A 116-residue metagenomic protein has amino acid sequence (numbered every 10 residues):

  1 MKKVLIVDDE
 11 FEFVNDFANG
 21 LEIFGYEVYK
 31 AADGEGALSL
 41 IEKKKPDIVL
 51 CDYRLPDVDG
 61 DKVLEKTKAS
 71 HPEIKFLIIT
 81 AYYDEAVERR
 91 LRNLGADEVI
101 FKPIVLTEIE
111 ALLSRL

Functional and structural regions predicted by a protein language model:
F11-Y29, L94: Two-component/phosphorelay signaling modules centered on CheY-like receiver
V14, P56, D84: The feature encodes the CheY-like receiver
D33, D59-K62: Acidic catalytic/metal-coordinating carboxylates
S39, D61-H71: Short amphipathic alpha-helix used as the core "switch/output" element in two-component signaling
K44-L50, L55: Active-site beta3 strand of CheY-like receiver
K62, Y83-E98, E108-A111: Alpha4 helix (beta4-alpha4-beta5 surface) of REC/receiver domains from two-component response regulators
K102: A Lys-centered signature of the CheY-like receiver
